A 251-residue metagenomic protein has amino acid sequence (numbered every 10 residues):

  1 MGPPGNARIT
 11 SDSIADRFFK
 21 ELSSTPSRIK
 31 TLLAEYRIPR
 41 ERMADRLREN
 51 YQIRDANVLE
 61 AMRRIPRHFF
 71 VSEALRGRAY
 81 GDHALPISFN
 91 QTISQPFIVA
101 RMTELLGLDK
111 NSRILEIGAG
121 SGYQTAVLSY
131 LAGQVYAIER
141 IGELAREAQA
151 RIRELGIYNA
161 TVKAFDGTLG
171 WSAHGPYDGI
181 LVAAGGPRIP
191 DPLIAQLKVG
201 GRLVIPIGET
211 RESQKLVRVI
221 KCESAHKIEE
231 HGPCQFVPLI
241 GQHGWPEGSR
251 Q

Functional and structural regions predicted by a protein language model:
G2, I9-L115, Y123-V127, L131 (+2 more regions): Class I SAM-dependent transferase core
G107-K227: Conserved nucleotide-cofactor-binding alpha/beta core module
